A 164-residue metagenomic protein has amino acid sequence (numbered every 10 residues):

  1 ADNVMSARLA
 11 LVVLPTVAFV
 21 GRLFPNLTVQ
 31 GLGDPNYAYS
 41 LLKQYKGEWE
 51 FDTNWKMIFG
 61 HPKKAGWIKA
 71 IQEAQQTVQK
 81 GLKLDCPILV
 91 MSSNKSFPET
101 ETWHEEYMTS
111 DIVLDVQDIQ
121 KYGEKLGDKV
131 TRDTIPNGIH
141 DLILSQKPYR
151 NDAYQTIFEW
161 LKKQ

Functional and structural regions predicted by a protein language model:
A1-K63: Alpha/beta-hydrolase-fold enzymes
N3-S6, K95-E99: Short glycine-rich His-centered loop
V12, Q76-K83, L89: Alpha/beta-hydrolase superfamily serine-hydrolase fold, recognizing
D34, A70, Q164: A hydrolase-biased, glycine/serine/histidine/acidic-enriched motif that marks catalytic-domain neighborhoods in diverse
F59-G81: Active-site nucleophile elbow and catalytic-triad environment of alpha/beta-hydrolase enzymes
L84, V90-S92, Y107: Short beta-strand/loop motif that positions the catalytic acidic residue of the alpha/beta-hydrolase fold
F97-T134: Conserved loop-alpha-helix segment in the C-terminal half of the alpha/beta-hydrolase fold that carries the catalytic
Q120, L126-Q164: Catalytic active-site module of serine/aspartate enzymes centered on a nucleophile-bearing elbow/loop
